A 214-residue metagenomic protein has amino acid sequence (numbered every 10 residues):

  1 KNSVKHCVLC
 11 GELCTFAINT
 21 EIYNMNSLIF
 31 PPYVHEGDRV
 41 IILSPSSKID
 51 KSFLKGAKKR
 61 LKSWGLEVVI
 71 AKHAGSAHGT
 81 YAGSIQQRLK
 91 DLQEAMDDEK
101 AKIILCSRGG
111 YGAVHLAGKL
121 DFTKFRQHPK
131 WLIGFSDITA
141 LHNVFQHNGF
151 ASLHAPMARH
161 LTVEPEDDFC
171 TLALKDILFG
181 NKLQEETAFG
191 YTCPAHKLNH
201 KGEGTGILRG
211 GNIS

Functional and structural regions predicted by a protein language model:
K1-E21: Short, low-complexity, charge-dense intrinsically disordered segments
M25-K100: ATP/NTP phosphate-donor binding region
I49-S52, G56, Q87, Y111 (+5 more regions): Conserved active-site and cofactor/substrate-binding residues in soluble primary-metabolism enzymes
T80, H142-F145, T162-D168: Short, charged, surface-exposed secondary-structure boundary motifs
A101-I103, Q127-L132, T205: Short active-site oxyanion
I103-V114, K119, F135: N-terminal glycine-rich "phosphate-gripper" loop used for MgATP/nucleotide binding and carboxylate activation
F122-F145, A151-M157: Short, acidic/small-residue loops that bind anionic groups at enzyme active sites
L153-I213: Conserved anion/nucleotide-ligand pocket segment
